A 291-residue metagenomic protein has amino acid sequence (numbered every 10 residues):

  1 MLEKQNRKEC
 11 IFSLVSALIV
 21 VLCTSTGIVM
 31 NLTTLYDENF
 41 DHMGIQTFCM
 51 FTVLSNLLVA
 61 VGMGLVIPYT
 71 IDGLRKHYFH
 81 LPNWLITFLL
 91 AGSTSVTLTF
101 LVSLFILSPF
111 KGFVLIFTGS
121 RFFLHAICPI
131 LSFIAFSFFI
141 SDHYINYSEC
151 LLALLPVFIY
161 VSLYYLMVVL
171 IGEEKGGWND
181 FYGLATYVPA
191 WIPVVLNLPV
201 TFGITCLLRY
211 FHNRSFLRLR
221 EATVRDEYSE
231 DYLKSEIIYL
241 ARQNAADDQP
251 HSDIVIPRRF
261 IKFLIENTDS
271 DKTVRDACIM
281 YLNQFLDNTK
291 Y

Functional and structural regions predicted by a protein language model:
L2-I19: N-terminal membrane topogenic signal
V21-L35: Alpha-helical transmembrane segments of multi-pass membrane proteins
N31-F40, L104-F113, L170: Juxtamembrane "helix-exit" motif on the non-cytosolic side of transmembrane helices
H42-M50, G112-F123, S148-E149: Non-cytosolic membrane-interface motifs at loop->transmembrane helix junctions
P129-N146: Alpha-helical transmembrane segments in multipass membrane proteins, preferentially the mid-helix core
V169-F211: Membrane-interface transmembrane-helix boundary segments in multi-pass integral membrane proteins
F216-S235: Short, highly charged, low-complexity non-transmembrane loops/tails of multi-pass membrane proteins
A245-V255, T268-R275: Charged, low-complexity interaction regions
